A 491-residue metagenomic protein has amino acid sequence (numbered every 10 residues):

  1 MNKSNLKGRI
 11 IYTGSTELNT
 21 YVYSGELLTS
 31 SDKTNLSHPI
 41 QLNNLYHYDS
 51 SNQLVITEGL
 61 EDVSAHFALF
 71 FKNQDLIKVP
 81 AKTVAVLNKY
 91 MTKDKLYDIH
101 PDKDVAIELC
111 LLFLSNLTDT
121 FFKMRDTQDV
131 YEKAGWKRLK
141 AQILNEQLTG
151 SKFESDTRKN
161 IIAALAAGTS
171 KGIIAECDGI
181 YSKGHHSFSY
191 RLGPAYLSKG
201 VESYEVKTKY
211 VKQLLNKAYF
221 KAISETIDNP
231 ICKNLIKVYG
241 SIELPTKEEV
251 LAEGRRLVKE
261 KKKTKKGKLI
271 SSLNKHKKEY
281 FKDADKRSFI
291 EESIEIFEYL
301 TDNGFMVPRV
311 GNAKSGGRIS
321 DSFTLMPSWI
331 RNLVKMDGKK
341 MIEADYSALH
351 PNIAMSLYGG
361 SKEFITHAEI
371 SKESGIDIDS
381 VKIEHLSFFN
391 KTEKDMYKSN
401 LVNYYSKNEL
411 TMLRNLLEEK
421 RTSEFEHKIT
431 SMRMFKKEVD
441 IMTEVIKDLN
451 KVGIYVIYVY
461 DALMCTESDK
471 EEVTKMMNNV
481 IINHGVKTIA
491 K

Functional and structural regions predicted by a protein language model:
N2-L6, G14-T16, D32-A106, L112-M124 (+2 more regions): Conserved catalytic core of nucleic-acid polymerases
Y90, I99-P101, Q128-T157, K314-I429 (+1 more regions): Helical catalytic core of nucleic-acid polymerases
F153-S170: Short amphipathic alpha-helical interaction segments
A166-S182, Y455: A short, conserved structural fragment
Y181-I376, Y460-A462: Acidic, glycine-rich two-metal-ion catalytic cores of nucleic acid-processing enzymes
D345-Y346, H385, Y455-E467: Catalytic palm active-site di-aspartate
D469-K491: Polymerase palm active-site segment centered on the conserved acidic dipeptide of motif C
